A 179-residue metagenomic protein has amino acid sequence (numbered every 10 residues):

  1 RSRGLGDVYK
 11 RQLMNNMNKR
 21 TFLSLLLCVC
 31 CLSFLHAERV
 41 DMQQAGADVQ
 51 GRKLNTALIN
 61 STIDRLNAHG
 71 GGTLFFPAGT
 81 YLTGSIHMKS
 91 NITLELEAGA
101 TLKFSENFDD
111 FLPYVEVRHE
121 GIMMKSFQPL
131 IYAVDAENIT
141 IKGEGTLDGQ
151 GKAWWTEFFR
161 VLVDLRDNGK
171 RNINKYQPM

Functional and structural regions predicted by a protein language model:
R1-Q12: Single conserved hydrophobic/aromatic residue that forms the stacking wall/gate of nucleotide- or nucleobase-binding
R3-L5, T21-F22, N168: Small/flexible residues
R11-V40: Bacterial Sec-dependent N-terminal signal peptides
C30, F34-M179: Extracellular/periplasmic carbohydrate-active domains that bind, remodel, or depolymerize complex polysaccharides
